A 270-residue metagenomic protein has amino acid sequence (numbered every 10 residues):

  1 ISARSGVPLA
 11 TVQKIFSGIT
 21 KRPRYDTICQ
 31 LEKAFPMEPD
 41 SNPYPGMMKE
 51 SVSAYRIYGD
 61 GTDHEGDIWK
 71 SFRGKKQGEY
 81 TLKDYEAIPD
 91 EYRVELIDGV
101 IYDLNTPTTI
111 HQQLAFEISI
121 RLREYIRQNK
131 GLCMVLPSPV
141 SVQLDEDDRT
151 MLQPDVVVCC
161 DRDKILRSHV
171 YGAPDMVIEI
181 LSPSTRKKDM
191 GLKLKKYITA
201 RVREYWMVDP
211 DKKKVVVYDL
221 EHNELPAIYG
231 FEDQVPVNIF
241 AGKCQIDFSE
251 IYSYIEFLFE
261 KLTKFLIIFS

Functional and structural regions predicted by a protein language model:
I1-S2: Short alpha-helical "recognition helix" segments of helix-turn-helix
G6-P23: Recognition helix of helix-turn-helix/homeodomain-like DNA-binding domains that insert into the DNA major groove
G18, E38, N42-I97, F269: Polyampholytic, low-complexity intrinsically disordered segments
R24-S41: DNA major-groove recognition helix of helix-turn-helix/homeodomain DNA-binding modules
K49-E50, Y55-G74, I120-E124, C133-M134 (+3 more regions): C-terminal interaction segment
K75, V100-I101, P107, H111-S119: Nuclease catalytic cores
R93, Y205-M207: Short, surface-exposed charged micro-motifs
I97-D98, C160: A cytosolic small-molecule/anion-sensing beta-strand core signal
